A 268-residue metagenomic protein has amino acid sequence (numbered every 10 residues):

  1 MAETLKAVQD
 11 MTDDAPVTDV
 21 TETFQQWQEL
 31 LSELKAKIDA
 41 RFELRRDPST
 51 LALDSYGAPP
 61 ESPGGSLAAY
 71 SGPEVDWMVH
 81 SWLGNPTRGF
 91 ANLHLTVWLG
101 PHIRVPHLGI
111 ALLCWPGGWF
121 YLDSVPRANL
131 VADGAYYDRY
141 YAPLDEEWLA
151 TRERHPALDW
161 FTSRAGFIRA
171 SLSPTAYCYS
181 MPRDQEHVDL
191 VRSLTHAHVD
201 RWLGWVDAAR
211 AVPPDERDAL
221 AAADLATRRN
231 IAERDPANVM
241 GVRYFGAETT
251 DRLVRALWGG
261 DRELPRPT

Functional and structural regions predicted by a protein language model:
E3-T96, G100: Short Lys/Arg-enriched alpha/beta "domain-start" segment
D13-P16, V20-W27, L31, D184 (+4 more regions): Intrinsic-disorder-associated interaction segments
D14, K37, R41, R201 (+2 more regions): Surface-exposed polar/charged interaction patches
Q28, S32-K35, D39, Y141 (+5 more regions): Generic detector of well-ordered alpha-helical segments enriched in charged/polar residues, highlighting helical
W82-L112, G117-A128: Short, hydrophobic/proline-enriched secondary-structure or compact coil segments at domain edges
D123-R234: Mixed-charge (acidic/basic) macromolecular-recognition segments
E216-W258: C-terminal structured interaction module
A256-T268: Short amphipathic alpha-helical segments at helix boundaries and their inter-helical linkers
